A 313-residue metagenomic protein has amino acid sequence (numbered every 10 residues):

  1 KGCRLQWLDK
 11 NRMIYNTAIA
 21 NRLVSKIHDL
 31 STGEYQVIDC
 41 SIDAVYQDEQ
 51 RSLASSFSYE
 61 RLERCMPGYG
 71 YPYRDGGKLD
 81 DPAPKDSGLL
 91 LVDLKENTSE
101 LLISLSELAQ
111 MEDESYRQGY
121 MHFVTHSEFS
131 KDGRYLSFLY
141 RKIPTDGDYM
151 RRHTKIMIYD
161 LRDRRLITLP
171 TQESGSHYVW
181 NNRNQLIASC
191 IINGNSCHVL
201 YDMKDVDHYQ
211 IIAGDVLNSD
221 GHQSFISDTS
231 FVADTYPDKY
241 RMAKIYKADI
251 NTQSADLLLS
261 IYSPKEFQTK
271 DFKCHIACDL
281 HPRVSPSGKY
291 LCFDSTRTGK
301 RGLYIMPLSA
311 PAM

Functional and structural regions predicted by a protein language model:
K1, D29-I42, K95-H122, R151 (+4 more regions): Multi-bladed beta-propeller domains
K1-I14, C40-E63, G76-L79, L108-Y135 (+4 more regions): Conserved beta-propeller blade repeats
L8-E34: A generic tandem-repeat structural signature
I19, E60, K142, I192-N193 (+2 more regions): Residue-level signature of beta-propeller blades and closely related beta-rich strand-turn architectures in secreted
N21-I27, R64-M66, K85-L90, D146-M157 (+3 more regions): Structural motif
S56-D86, F138-H153, D234-M242: Short, conserved, GDST-rich strand-edge loop motifs in beta-rich repeat architectures
N195-S196, A213-D256: Loop/turn-rich, solvent-exposed surfaces of beta-rich toroidal or solenoidal domains
C278-M313: Blade-level signature of beta-propeller repeat domains, shared across WD40, Kelch, NHL, RCC1 and BNR/Asp-box propellers
